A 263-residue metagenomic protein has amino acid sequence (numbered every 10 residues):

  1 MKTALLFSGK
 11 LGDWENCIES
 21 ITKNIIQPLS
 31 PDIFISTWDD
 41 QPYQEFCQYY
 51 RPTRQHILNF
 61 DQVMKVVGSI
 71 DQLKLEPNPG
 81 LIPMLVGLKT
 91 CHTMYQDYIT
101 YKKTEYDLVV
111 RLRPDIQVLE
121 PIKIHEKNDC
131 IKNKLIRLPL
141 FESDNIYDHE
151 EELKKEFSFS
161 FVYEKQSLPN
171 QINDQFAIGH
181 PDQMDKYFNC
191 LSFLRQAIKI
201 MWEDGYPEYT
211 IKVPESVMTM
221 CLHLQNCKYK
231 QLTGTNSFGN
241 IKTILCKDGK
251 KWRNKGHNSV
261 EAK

Functional and structural regions predicted by a protein language model:
M1-K263: ER/Golgi luminal nucleotide-sugar-dependent glycosyltransferases, focusing on the catalytic module
